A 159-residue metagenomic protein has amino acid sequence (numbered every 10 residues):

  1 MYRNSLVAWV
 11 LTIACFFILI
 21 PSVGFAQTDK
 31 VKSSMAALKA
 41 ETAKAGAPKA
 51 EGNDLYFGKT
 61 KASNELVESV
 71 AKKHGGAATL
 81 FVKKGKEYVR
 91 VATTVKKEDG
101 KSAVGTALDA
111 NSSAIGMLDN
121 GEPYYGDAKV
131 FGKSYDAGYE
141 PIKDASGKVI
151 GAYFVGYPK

Functional and structural regions predicted by a protein language model:
M1-K159: N-terminal membrane-sensor/transducer module of prokaryotic signaling receptors
